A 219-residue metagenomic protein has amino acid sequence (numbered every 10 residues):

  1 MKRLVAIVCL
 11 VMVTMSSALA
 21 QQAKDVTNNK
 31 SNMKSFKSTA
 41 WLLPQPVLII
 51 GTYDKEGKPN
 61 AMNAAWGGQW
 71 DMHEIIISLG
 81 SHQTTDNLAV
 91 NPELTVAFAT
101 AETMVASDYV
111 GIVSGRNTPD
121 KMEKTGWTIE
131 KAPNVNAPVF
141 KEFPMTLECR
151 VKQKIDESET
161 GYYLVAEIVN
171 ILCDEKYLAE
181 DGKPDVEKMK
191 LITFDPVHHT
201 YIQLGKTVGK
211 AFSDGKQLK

Functional and structural regions predicted by a protein language model:
M1-L4: Positively charged n-region of N-terminal signal peptides that target proteins for export
A6-S17: Bacterial N-terminal signal peptides
Q21-K219: Basic, polyanion-binding surface patches
